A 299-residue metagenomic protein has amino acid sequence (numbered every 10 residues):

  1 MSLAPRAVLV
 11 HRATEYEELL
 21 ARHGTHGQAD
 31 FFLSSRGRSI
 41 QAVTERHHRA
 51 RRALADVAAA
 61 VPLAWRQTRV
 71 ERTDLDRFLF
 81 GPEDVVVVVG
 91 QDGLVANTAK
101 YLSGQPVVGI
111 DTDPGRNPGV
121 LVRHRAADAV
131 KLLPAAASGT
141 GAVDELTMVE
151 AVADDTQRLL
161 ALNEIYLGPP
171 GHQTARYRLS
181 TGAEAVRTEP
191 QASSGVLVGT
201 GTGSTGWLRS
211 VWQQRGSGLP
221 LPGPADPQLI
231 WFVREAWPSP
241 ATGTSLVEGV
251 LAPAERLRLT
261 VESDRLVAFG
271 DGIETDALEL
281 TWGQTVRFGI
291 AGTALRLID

Functional and structural regions predicted by a protein language model:
L3-A4, H11-A13, E18, F32 (+4 more regions): Catalytic phosphate-donor-binding core of small-molecule kinases
G24-G27, V57: N-terminal membrane topogenic module
R72-F80: A short, basic/flexible loop-to-alpha-helix module at the beginning of a structural domain
D84-V85: Structural motif
V88-D92: N-terminal glycine-rich "phosphate-gripper" loop used for MgATP/nucleotide binding and carboxylate activation
G93, T112-G115: Short, acidic/turn-prone active-site loops that include or flank metal/cofactor- and phosphate-binding residues
L94-A99, S204-L208: Short glycine/serine/threonine-rich phosphate/pyrophosphate-binding segments that cradle anionic phosphate groups
T98-D113: A short, gly/pro- and small-residue-rich
